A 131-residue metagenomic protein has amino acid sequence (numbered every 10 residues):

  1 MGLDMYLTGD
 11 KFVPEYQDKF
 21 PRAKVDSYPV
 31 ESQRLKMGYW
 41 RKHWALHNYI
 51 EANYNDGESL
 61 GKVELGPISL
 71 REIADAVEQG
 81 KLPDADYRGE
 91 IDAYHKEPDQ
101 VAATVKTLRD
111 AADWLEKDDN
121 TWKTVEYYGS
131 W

Functional and structural regions predicted by a protein language model:
M1-T124, Y128-W131: Acidic (Asp/Glu-rich) sequence patches and key acidic residues that form negatively charged surfaces used
